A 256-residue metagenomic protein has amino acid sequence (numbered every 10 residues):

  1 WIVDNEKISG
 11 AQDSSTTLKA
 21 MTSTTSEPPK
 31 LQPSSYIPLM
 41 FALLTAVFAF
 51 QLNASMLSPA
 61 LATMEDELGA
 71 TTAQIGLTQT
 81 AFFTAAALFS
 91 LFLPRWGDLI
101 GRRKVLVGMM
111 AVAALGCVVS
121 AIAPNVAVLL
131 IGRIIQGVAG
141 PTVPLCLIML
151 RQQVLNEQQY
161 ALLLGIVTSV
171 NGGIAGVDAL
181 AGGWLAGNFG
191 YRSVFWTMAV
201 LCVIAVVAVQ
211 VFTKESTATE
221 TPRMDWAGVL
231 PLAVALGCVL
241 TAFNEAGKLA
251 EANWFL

Functional and structural regions predicted by a protein language model:
E6-K7, D13-L52, D66: Cytosolic juxtamembrane N-terminal segment immediately preceding the first transmembrane helix of multi-pass
S35-I75, Q79, L88-L93, V143-P144: Extracytoplasmic
L61, I174-A186: Small-residue (Gly/Pro/Ala) motifs that create kinks and tight helix-helix packing interfaces
E67-G69, G101, I122-V128, G190: Helix-breaking motifs and short loop linkers at transmembrane-helix boundaries and internal kinks in secondary membrane
L88-P124: Conserved MFS/SLC helix-loop-helix module at the cytosolic interface between two early adjacent transmembrane helices
I135-S169: Cytoplasmic helix-loop-helix junction between adjacent transmembrane helices in 12-TM secondary transporters
W184-L256: Hydrophobic transmembrane-helix bundles of small-molecule transporters
